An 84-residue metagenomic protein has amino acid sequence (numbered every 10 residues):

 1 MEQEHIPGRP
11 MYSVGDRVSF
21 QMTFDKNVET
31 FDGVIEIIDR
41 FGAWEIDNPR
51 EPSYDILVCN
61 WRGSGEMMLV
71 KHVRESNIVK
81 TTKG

Functional and structural regions predicted by a protein language model:
M1-K26: Mixed-charge, Lys/Arg-rich low-complexity intrinsically disordered regions
V14-D16, F31, P52-Y54: Core residues of folded domains in eukaryotic genome-function proteins
M22-F24, D39, N60: Residues that form ligand- and interface-recognition hot spots within folded domains
F24, F31, T82-K83: N-terminal compositionally biased, intrinsically disordered segments and leader/signal-like regions
D25-E29, R62-G65: Short, cysteine-centered beta-strand-loop-beta hairpins and adjacent loop/turn segments enriched in charged/polar
N27-W44: Short beta-strand-centered aromatic/proline hotspots
G42-Y54: Short, solvent-exposed secondary-structure boundary/capping segments
E51-G84: Intrinsically disordered, low-complexity, charged/polar segments
